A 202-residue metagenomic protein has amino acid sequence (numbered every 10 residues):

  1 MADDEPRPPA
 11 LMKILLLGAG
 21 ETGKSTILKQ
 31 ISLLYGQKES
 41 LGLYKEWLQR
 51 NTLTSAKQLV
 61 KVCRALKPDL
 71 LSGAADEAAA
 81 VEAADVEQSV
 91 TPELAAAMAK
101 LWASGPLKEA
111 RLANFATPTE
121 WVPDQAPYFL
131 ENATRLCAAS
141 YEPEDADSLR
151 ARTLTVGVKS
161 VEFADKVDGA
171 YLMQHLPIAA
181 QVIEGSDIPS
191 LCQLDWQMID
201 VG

Functional and structural regions predicted by a protein language model:
M1-P8, L34-G202: Switch- and interface-adjacent substructures of P-loop NTPase systems
I14-Y35, Y171: Glycine-rich phosphate-binding P-loop
